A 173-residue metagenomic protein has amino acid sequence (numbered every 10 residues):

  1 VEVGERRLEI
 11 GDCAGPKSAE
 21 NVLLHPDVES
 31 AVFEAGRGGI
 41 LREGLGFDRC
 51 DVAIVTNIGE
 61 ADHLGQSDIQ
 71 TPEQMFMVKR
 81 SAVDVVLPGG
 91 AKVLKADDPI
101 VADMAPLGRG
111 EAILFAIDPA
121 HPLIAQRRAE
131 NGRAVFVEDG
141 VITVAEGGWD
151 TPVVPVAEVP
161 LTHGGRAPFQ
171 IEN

Functional and structural regions predicted by a protein language model:
V1-G4: Short beta-strand-centered segment that lines the nucleotide-binding/catalytic pocket of NTP-utilizing
R6-F47: Conserved nucleotide-sensing/catalytic segment adjacent to the nucleotide-binding pocket in NTP-handling enzymes
D51-N173: Acidic, Mg2+-coordinating active-site environments of NTP-dependent enzymes
